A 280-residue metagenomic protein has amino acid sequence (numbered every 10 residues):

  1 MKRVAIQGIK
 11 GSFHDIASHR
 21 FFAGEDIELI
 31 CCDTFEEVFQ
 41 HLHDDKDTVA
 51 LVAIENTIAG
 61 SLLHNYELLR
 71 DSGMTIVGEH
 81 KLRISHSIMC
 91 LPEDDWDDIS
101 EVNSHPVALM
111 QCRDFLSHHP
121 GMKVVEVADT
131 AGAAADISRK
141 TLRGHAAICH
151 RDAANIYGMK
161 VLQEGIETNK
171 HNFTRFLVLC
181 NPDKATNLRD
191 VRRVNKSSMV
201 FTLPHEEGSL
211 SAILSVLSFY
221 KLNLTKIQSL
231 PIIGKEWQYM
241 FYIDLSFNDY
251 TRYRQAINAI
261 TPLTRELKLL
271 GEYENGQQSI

Functional and structural regions predicted by a protein language model:
M1-I280: Domain-level signature for soluble enzymes in the chorismate/prephenate branch of the shikimate pathway
